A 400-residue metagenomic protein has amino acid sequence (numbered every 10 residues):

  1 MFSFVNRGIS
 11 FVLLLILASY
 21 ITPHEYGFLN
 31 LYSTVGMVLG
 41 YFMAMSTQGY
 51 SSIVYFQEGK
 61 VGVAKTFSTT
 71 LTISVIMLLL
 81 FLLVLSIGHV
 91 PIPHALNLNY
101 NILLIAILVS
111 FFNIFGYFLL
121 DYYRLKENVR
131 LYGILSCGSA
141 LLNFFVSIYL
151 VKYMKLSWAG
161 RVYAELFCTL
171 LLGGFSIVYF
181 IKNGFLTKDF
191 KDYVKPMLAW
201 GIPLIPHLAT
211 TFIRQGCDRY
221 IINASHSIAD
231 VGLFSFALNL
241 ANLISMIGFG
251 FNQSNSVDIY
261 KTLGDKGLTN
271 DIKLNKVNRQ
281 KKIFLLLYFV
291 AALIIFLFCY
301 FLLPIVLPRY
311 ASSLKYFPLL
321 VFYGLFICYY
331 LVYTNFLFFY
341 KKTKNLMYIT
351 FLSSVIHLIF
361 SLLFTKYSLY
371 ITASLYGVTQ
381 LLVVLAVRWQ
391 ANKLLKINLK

Functional and structural regions predicted by a protein language model:
M1-N6, L31-Y32, M37, Y41-H89 (+1 more regions): Membrane-water interface segments that mark the loop-to-transmembrane alpha-helix transition
M1-Q48, A140, F144, A199-A229 (+3 more regions): Signature of the first transmembrane helix
S33-Y41, T211, F234-V257, Y288-A291 (+1 more regions): Transmembrane helix-bundle signature of multi-pass secondary active exporters and lipid flippases
M43-K60, L125, A241-L268, F338-F339: Helix-loop junctions and terminal segments of transmembrane helices in multi-pass membrane transport/translocation
V54, G59, F112-I134, P318 (+1 more regions): Membrane-interface junctions at transmembrane-helix termini in multi-pass inner-membrane proteins
H89-A106, L297-L325: Interfacial segments at transmembrane-helix termini and the short loops linking adjacent helices
A95-L98, L104, R130-G133, M154 (+5 more regions): Interhelical loop/hinge segments that connect adjacent transmembrane helices in multipass membrane
L104, G133-K182, L238, L352-I356 (+1 more regions): Hydrophobic alpha-helical transmembrane segments
